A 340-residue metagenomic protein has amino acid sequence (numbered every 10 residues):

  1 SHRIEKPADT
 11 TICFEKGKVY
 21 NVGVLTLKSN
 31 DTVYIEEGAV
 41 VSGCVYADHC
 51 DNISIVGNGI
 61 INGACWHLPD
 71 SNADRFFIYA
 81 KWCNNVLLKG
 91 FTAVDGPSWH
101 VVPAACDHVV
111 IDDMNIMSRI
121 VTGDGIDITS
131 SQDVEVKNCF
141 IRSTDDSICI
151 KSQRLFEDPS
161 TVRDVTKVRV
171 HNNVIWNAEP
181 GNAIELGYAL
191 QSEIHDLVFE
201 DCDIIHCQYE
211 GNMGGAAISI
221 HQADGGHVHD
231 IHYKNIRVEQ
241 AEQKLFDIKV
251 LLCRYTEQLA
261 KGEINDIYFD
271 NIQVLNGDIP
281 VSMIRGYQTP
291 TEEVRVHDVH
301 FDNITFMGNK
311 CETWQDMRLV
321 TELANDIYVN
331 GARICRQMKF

Functional and structural regions predicted by a protein language model:
S1-F340: Extracellular/periplasmic carbohydrate-active domains that bind, remodel, or depolymerize complex polysaccharides
